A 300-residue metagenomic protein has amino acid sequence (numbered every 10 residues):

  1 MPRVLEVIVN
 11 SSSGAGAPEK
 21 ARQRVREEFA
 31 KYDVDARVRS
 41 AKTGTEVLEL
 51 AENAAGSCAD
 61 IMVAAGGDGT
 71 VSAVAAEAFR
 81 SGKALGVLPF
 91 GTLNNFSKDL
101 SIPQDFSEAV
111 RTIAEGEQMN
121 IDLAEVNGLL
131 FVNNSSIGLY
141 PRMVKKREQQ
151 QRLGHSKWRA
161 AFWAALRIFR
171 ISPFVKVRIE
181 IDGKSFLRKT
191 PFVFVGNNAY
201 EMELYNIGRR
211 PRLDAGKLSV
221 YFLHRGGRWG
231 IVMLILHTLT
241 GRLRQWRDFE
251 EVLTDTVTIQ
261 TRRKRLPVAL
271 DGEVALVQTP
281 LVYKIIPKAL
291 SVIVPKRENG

Functional and structural regions predicted by a protein language model:
M1-M62, N299: ATP/NTP phosphate-donor binding region
P18, I181-D182, L187, R212 (+1 more regions): ATP/nucleoside-binding phosphotransfer catalytic cores, i.e., glycine-rich phosphate-binding loops
K31-Y32, G56, R80-A84, L88-F192: Catalytic core of DAGKc-family lipid kinases
A64-G69: N-terminal glycine-rich "phosphate-gripper" loop used for MgATP/nucleotide binding and carboxylate activation
T70-K83: Short Gly/Thr/Asp-enriched flexible loops that form oxyanion-binding sites at enzyme active sites
S136, F194-G208, V274: Glycine-rich phosphate/pyrophosphate-binding beta-alpha loops
Q149-R159, L204-G230: Gly/Ser/Thr-rich active-site loops/lids in small-molecule metabolic enzymes that frequently grip phosphoryl groups
